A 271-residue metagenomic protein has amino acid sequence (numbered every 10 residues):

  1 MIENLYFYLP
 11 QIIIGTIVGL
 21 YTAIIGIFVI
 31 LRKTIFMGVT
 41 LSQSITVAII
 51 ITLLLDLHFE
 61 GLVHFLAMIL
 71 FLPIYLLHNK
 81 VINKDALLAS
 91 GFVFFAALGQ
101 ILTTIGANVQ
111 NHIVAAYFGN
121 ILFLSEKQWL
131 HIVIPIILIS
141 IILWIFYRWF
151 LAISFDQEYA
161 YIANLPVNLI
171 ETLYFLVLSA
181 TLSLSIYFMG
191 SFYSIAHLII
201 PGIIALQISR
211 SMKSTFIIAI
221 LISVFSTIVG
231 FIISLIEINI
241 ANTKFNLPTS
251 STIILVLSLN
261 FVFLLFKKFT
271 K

Functional and structural regions predicted by a protein language model:
M1-I17: Membrane-interfacial amphipathic/re-entrant helices at transmembrane-helix boundaries
M1-N4, N108-L124, I233-F245: Membrane-interface helix termini and inter-helical loops of multi-pass transporters
L9-P10, V29-G38, D56-E60, I162-L169 (+2 more regions): Short, amphipathic, aromatic/basic-enriched membrane-interface segments that mark the entry/exit of transmembrane
Q11-I14, F59-F65, D85-A89, V133 (+2 more regions): Loop-to-transmembrane alpha-helix initiation sites
I14-T22, S44, A48, T52 (+15 more regions): Alpha-helical transmembrane segments in multi-pass membrane proteins
I27-V109, A205-I220, I233, N242 (+1 more regions): Short loop segments and helix-boundary regions at transmembrane helix junctions of multi-pass inner-membrane proteins
V81, L88-R148: Transmembrane helix-bundle core of multi-pass membrane transporters and related energy-transducing complexes
W129-P201: Helix-loop-helix "hairpin" substructures at the membrane interface of multi-pass membrane proteins
